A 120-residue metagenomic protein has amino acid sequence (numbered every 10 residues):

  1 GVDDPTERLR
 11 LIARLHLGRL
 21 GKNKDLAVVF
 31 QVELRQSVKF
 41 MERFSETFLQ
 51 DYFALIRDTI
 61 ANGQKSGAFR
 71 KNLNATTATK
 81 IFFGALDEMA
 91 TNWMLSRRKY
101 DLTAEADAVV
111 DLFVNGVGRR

Functional and structural regions predicted by a protein language model:
G1-D25, A75, T79-F82: Hydrophobic alpha-helical connector segments
L9-H16, N23, F48-Y52, I56 (+2 more regions): Hydrophobic/aromatic residues within well-ordered alpha-helical segments
G18-K22, D58, N62, T79-Y100 (+1 more regions): Amphipathic C-terminal alpha-helical segment
G21-F40, N92-L95: Amphipathic alpha-helical segments used for helix-helix packing
K22, F40-S66, T76-K80: Amphipathic alpha-helical packing segments from all-alpha helical-bundle domains
